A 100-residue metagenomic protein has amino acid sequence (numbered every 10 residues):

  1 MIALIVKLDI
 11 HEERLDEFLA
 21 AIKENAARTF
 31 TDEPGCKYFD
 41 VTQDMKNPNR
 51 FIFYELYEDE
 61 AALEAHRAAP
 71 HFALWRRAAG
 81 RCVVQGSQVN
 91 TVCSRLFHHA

Functional and structural regions predicted by a protein language model:
I2, D40-N49, R76-A100: Glycine-rich beta-strand-turn "strand-cap" elements at beta-sheet edges
I2-D32, C36-K37, V41: N-terminal first-folded block
I2-D9, D40-R67: Short, well-ordered beta-strand segments in beta-rich or mixed alpha/beta enzyme and ligand-binding folds
I10, R14, F51, R67 (+2 more regions): N-terminal functional modules and adjacent low-complexity/disordered segments of proteins
D16, K37, I52-E55, P70 (+1 more regions): Intrinsically disordered, low-complexity segments enriched in small/polar residues
E24-C36, L56-N90: An amphipathic, aromatic/His-enriched active-site/gating alpha helix that lines ligand/cofactor pockets
